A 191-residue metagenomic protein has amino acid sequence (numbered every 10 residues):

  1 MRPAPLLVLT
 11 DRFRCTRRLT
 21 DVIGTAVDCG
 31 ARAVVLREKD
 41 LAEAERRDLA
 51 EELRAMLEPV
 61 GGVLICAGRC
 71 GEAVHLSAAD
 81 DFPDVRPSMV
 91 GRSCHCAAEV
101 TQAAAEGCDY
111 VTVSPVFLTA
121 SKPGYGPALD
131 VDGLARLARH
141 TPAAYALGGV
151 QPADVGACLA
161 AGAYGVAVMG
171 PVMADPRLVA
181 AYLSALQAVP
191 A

Functional and structural regions predicted by a protein language model:
M1-L76, D80-Y110, R139-A144, Q151-A163 (+1 more regions): Conserved N-terminal beta1-alpha1 strand-loop-helix module at the mouth
R47-E52, Y125-L134: Charged helix-capping and loop-helix junction motifs
S114: Flexible, gly/ser-rich surface segments that form the specificity/activation loops bordering the active-site cleft
F117-P123: A short acidic, helix-capping loop that chelates divalent metal ions and anchors anionic groups
P123-Y125, A146: Active-site-adjacent loop and "lid" segments of alpha/beta metabolic enzymes
D130, G148-G149: Nucleic acid-binding interface residues in structured DNA/RNA-binding domains, emphasizing the DNA-engaging scaffolds
